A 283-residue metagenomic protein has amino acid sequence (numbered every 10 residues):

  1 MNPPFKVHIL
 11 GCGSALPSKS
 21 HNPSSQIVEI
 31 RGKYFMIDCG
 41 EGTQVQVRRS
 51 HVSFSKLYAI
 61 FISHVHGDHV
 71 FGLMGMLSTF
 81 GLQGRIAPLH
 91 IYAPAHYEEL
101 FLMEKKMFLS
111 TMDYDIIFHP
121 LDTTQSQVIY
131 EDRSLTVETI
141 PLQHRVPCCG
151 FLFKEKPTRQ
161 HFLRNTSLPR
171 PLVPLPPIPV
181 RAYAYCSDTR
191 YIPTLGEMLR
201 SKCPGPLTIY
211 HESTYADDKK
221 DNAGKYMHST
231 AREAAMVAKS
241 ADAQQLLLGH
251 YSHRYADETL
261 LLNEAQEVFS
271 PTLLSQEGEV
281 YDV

Functional and structural regions predicted by a protein language model:
N2-S50, I86, F151-F153, Q160 (+1 more regions): Conserved beta-strand hairpin/beta-sheet module of binuclear metal-dependent hydrolase folds, prominently
H8, Y92, I117-D122, E138-I140 (+1 more regions): General small-molecule cofactor/ligand-binding pocket signal
I27, D122-G249, D257-S270: Metal-dependent phosphodiesterase/nuclease catalytic metal-binding core
R31, L57, Q83-P88, S240-L247: Short, surface-exposed connector motifs at secondary-structure boundaries
I37-G40, L57-V65, H69, P94 (+4 more regions): Active-site neighborhood of phospho(di)ester-bond hydrolases with catalytic His/Asp-centered motifs
E41-Y92, P120-D122: Active-site metal-binding motif and surrounding structural segment of the metallo-beta-lactamase
L73-F80, A256-E264: Metal-dependent catalytic neighborhoods of phosphoester/phosphodiester hydrolases
R85-L89, A95-D122, R254: Active-site neighborhood of divalent metal-dependent phosphoester bond hydrolases
